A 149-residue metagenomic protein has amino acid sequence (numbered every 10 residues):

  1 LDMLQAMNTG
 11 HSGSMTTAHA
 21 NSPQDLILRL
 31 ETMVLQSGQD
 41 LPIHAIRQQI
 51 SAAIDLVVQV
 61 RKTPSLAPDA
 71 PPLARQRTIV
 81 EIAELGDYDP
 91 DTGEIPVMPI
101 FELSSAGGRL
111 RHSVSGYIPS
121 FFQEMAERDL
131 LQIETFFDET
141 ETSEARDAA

Functional and structural regions predicted by a protein language model:
L1-E84: Conserved P-loop NTPase nucleotide-binding/switch module
D69-A149: NTP-binding/hydrolysis catalytic cores, primarily Walker-type P-loop NTPases
